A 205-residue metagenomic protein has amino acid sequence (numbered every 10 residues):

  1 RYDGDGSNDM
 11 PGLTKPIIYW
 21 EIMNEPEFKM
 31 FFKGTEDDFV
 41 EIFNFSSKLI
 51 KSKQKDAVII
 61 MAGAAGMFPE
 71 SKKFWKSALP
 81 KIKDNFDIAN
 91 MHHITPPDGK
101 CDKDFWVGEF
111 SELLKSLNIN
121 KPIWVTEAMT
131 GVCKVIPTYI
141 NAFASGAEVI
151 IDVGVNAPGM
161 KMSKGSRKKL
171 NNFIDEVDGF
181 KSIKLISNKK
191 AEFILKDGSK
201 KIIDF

Functional and structural regions predicted by a protein language model:
Y2-M10, P16, T35-T138, S145: Noncatalytic carbohydrate-binding groove/subsite architecture in carbohydrate-active enzymes
I17-Y19, M23: Extracellular structured ligand-interaction cores
M23-M30, H93-D98: Conserved radical SAM core fold
K29, F68, V132, P158-G159: Flexible, glycine-rich phosphate/dinucleotide-binding loops and adjacent beta-alpha linkers at cofactor/substrate
C133-F205: Aromatic- and carboxylate-lined catalytic core of secreted/periplasmic carbohydrate-active enzymes
